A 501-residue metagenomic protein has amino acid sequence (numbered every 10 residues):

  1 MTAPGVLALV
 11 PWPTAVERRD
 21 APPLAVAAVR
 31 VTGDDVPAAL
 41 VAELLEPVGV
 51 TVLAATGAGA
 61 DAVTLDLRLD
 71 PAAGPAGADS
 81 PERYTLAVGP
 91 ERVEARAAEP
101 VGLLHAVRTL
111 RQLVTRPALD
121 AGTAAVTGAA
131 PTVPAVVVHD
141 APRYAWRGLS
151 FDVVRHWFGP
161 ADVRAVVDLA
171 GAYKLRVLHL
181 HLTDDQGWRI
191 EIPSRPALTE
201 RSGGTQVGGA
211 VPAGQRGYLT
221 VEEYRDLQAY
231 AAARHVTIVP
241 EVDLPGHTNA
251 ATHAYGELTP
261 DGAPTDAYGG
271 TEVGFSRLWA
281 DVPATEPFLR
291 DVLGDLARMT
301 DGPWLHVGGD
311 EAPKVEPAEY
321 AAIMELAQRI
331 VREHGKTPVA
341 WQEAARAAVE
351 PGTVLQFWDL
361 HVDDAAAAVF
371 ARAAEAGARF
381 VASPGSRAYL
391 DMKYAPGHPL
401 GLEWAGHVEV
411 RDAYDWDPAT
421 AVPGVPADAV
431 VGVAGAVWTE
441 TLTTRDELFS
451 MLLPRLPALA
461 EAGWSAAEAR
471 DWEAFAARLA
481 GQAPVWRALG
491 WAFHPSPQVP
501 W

Functional and structural regions predicted by a protein language model:
M1-A145, A297, P338-A345, G481 (+1 more regions): Acidic, contiguous N-terminal accessory segments
T14, D79-V273, E286, G294-A297 (+2 more regions): Feature activates predominantly on carbohydrate-active enzymes
V31, E99, L149, A170 (+5 more regions): Conserved, mostly hydrophobic/aromatic
E46, G171, R225, A232 (+2 more regions): Anion (oxyanion) recognition and catalysis
G148-S150, H179, P240, L305-H306 (+4 more regions): Structural recognition of the beta-strand scaffold that forms the well-ordered cores of secreted hydrolase catalytic
V154, T183-G187, E241-H247, D310-A312 (+4 more regions): Active-site beta-loop-alpha junctions enriched in small/polar residues
A251-V354, D359-R379: Active-site neighborhood of glycoside hydrolase catalytic domains
E350-P351, W358-W501: Flexible, acidic glycine-rich loops studded with aromatic residues
